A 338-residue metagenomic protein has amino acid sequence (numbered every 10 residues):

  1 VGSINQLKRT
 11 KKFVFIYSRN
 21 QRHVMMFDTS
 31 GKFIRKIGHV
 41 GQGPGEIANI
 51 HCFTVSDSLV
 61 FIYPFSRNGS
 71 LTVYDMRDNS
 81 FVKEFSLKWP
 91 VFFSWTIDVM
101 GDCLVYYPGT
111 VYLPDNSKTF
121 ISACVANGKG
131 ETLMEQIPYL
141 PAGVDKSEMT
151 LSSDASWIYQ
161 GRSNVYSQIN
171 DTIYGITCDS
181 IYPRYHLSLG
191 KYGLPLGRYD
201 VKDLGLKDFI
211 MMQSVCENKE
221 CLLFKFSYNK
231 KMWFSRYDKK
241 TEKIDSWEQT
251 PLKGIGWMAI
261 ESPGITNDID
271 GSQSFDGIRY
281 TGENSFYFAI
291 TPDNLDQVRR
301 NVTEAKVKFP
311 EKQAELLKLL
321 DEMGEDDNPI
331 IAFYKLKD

Functional and structural regions predicted by a protein language model:
V1, R35-E46, F85-P90, E131-S152 (+2 more regions): Surface-exposed loop and turn segments in beta-propeller and other repeat-based domains that flank or scaffold
V1-Q6, Q21-M26, S30-S66, W89: Blade-loop segments of beta-propeller domains
G2-S3, A48-N49, V91-F93, T119 (+3 more regions): Beta-rich catalytic cores
L7, F53, W95-I97, A155-S156 (+1 more regions): Hydrophobic core register within WD40 beta-propeller blades
K12-R19, S58-F65, D102-D115, D154-G175 (+4 more regions): Short beta-strand elements that form the blades of beta-propeller/WD-repeat-like and other beta-sheet-rich scaffold
T29, V73-M76, K118-G130, Y174 (+2 more regions): Beta-propeller blade signature
I47-I50, F65-I121, T132-D145: Asp-box/WD-like beta-propeller blade repeats and closely related beta-sheet repeat scaffolds
Y280-D338: Blade-level signature of beta-propeller repeat domains, shared across WD40, Kelch, NHL, RCC1 and BNR/Asp-box propellers
